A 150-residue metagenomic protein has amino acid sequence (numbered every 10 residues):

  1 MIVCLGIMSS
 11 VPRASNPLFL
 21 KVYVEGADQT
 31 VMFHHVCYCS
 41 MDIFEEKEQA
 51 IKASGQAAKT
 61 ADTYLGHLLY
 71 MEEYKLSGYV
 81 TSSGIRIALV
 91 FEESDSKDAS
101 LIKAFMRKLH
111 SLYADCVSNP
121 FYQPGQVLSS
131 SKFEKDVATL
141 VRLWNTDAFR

Functional and structural regions predicted by a protein language model:
M1-C4, R13-R150: Acidic, low-complexity cytosolic segments
